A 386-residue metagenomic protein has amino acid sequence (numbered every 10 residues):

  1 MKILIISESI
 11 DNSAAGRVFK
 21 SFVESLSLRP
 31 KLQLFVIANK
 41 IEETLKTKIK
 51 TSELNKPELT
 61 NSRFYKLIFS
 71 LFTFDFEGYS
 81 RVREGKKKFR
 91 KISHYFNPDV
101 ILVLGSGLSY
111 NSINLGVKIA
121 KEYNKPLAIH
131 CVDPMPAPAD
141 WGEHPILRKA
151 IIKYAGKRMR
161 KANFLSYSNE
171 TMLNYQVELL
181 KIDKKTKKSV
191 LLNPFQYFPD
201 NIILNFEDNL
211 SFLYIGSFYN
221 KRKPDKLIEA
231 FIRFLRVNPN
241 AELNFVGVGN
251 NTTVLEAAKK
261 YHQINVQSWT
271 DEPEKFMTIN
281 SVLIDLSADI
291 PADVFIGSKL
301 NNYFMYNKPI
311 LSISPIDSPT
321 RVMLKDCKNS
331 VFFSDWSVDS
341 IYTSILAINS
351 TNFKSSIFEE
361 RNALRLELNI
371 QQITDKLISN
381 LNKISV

Functional and structural regions predicted by a protein language model:
M1-L54, R233-R236: N-terminal subdomain of nucleotide-sugar transferases
L4, L204-R222: Conserved donor-binding/catalytic core segment of Leloir-type glycosyltransferases
F22, N111, K118, E122 (+1 more regions): Membrane-proximal helix-turn-helix segments that form the acceptor-binding/catalytic region of lipid-linked
P126-A128, P136-K157, Y197: Nucleotide-sugar donor phosphate/pyrophosphate-binding loop at the beta->alpha transition of glycosyltransferases
G156-T186, R321, L377: A short, active-site helix/loop in glycosyltransferases that binds the activated sugar's phosphate group
T171, L191-P194: Carbohydrate-associated surface elements
R222, D271, K275-T278, L283-F304 (+1 more regions): Nucleotide-sugar-dependent
T252-P273: Nucleotide-activated donor-binding/catalytic signature segment of Leloir-type glycosyltransferases, i.e., the conserved
